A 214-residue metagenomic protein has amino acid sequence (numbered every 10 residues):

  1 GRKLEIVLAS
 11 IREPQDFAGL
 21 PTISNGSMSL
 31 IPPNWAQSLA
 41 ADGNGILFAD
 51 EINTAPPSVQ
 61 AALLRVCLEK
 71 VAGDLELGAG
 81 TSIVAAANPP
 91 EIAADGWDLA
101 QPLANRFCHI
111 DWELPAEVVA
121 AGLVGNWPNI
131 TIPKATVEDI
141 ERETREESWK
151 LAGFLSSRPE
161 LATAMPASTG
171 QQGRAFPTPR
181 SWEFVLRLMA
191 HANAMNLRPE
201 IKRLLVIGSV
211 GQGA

Functional and structural regions predicted by a protein language model:
G1-K150: AAA+ P-loop NTPase catalytic core and its hallmark functional loops
T131-A214: Alpha-helical lid/collar subdomain of P-loop NTPases
